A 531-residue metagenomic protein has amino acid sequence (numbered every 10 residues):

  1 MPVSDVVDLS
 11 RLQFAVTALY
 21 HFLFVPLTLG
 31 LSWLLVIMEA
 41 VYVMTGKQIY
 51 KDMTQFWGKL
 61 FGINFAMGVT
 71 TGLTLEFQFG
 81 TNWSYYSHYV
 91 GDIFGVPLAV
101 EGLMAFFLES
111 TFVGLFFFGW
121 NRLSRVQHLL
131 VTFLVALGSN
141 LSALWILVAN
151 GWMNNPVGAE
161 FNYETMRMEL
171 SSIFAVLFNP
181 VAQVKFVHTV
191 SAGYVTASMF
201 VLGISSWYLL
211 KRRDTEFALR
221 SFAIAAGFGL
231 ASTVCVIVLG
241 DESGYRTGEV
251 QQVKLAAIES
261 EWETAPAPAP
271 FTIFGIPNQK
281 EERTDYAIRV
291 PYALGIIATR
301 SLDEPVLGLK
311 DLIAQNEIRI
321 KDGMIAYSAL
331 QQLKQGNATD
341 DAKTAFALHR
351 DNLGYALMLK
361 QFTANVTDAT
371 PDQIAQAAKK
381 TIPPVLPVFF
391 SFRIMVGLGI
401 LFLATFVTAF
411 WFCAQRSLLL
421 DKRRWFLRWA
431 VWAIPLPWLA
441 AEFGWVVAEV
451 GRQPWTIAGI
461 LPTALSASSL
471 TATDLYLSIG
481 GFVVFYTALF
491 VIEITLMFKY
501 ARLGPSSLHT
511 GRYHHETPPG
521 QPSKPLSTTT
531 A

Functional and structural regions predicted by a protein language model:
M1-L19, G46-M53, F77-A99, G151-V187 (+5 more regions): Membrane-interface interhelical loops and short amphipathic "cap" helices that link adjacent transmembrane segments
P2-M44, D52-F56, N64-G68, T530: N-terminal signal-anchor module of multipass membrane proteins
T45-I63, Y89-G95, A99, G119-L137 (+2 more regions): Membrane-interfacial loop-to-helix junctions in multi-pass inner-membrane proteins
G62-T71, L134-M153, G229-G240, V431-A448: Hydrophobic alpha-helical membrane-insertion segments
N64-L134, G151, V450-Q453: Membrane-interface helix-loop-helix modules in multi-pass inner-membrane proteins
G114-R122, Q127-F133, L144-M153, L177-K254 (+1 more regions): Internal alpha-helical transmembrane segments
W145, A149, A231-Q335: Aromatic-rich transmembrane-lumenal/periplasmic boundary elements in polytopic membrane proteins
K380-W445, Y476-Y500: C-terminal substrate/ligand-recognition segments
